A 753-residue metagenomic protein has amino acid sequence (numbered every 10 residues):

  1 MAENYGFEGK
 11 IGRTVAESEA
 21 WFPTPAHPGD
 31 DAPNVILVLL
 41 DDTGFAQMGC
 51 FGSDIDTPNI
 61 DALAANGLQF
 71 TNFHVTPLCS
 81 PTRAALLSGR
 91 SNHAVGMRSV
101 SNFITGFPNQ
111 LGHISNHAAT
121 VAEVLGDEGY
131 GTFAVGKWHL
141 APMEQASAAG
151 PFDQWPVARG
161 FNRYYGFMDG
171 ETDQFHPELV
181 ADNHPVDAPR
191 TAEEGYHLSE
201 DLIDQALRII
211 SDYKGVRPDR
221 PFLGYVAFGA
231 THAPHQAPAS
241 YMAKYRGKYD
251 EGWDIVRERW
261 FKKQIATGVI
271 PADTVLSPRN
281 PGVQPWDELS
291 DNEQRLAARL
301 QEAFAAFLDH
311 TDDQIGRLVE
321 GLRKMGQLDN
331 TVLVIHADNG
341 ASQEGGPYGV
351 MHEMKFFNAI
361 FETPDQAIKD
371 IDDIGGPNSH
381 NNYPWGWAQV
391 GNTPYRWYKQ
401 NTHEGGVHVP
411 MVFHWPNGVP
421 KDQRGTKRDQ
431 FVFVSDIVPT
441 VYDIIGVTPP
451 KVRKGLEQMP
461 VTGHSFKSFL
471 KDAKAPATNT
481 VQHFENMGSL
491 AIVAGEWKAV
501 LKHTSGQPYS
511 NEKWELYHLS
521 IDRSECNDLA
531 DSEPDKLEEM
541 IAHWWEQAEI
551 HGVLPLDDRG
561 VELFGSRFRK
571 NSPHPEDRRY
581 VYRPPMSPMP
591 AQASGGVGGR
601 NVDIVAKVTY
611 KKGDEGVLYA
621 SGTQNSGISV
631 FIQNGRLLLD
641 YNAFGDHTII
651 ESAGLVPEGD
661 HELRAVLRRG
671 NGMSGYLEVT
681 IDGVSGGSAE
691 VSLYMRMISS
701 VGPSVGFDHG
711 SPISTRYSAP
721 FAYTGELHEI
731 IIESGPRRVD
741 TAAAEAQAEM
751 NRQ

Functional and structural regions predicted by a protein language model:
M1-S510, W514, R523-A542, R579-R583 (+3 more regions): Formylglycine-dependent sulfatase
A65, A181, L519-I521, Q633 (+1 more regions): Short, ordered coil/turn segments that flank beta-strands lining enzyme active or ligand-binding pockets
N92, I521, G735-V739: Acidic glycine-/aspartate-rich tracts in secreted/extracellular proteins
G224, M411-F413, I492, E515-Y517 (+3 more regions): Short beta-strand motif preference
P281-G282, E538-E539, A548-G560, G565-F568: Substrate-binding clefts and catalytic carboxylate motifs of secreted carbohydrate-active enzymes
H414-P416, L519, I731-P736: Short beta-strand-to-coil "C-cap" segments at the C-terminal boundary of structured domains/repeats, marking
K502, E515-I521, E525, E533-I550 (+2 more regions): C-terminal, active-site-flanking charged/polar segments
P555-Q753: Extracellular glycan-associated modules
